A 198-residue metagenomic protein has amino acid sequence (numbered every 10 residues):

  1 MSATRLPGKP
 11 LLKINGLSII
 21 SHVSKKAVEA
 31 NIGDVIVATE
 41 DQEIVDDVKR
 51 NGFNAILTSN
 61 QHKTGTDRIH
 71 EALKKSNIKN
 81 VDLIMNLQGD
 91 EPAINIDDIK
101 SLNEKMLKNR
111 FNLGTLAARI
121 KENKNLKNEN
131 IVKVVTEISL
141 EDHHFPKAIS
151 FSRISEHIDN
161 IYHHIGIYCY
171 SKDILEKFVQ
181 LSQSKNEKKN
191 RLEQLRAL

Functional and structural regions predicted by a protein language model:
M1-T39: N-terminal glycine-rich phosphate-binding loop and ensuing alpha1 helix
T4, P92, Y168, N190: Residues that recognize and position ribonucleotide moieties
I32, I78-V81, K108-N112: Short, high-confidence coil segments that cap the C-terminus of an alpha-helix and link into the following beta-strand
I36, Q42-S101: Short phosphate-binding loop-to-helix
A72, K177-F178, A197: Residues that scaffold the ATP/ADP-binding catalytic core of kinase and kinase-like folds
I94-S184: Conserved core of the sugar-phosphate nucleotidyltransferase
K188-L198: A short, conserved alpha-helix in the catalytic core of glycosyltransferases
